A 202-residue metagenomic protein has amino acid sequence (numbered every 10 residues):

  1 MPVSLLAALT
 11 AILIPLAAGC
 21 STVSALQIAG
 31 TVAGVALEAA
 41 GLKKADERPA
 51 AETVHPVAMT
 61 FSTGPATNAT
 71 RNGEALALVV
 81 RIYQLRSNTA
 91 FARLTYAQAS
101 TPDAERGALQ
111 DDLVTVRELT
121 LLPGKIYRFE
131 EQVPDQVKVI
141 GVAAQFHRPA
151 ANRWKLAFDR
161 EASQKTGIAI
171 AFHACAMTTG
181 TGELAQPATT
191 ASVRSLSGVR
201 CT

Functional and structural regions predicted by a protein language model:
M1-L9: Bacterial N-terminal signal peptides that target proteins for export
I14-A40: Bacterial Sec signal peptide processing site at the extreme N-terminus
T31-T60: Solvent-exposed, flexible loop/coil segments flanking beta-strands in beta-rich domains
P49-T53, Q132-V137, A162-K165: A short, structured loop/turn motif at beta-sheet edges
A58-M59, A151-K155: Gly-Asp-aromatic-enriched flexible segments
M59-R71: Short amphipathic, basic-aromatic surface patches that mediate peripheral association with negatively charged
A77, I82-R153: Mid-length scaffold segments of soluble, non-membrane domains
L156-T202: Glycine-rich, aromatic-bearing surface loops/beta-hairpins
